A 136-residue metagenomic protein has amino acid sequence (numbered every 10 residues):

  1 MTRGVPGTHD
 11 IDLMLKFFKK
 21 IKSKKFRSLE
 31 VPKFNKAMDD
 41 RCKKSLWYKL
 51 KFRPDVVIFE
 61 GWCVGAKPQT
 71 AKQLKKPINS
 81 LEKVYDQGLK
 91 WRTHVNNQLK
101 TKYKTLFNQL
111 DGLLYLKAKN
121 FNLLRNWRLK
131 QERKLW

Functional and structural regions predicted by a protein language model:
M1-D39: Conserved nucleotide-sensing/catalytic segment adjacent to the nucleotide-binding pocket in NTP-handling enzymes
D10, E60, D111: Acidic active-site catalytic centers that drive phospho-/nucleotidyl reactions and related ester hydrolyses
M14, I58, L114: Conserved RecA-like P-loop NTPase ATPase core
F26-S28, R53-V57, G112: Loop/turn-to-beta-strand initiation segments
K36-K43, T93-L99: Short gly/ser/thr-rich secondary-structure transition/capping motifs
K44-K51: Glycine-rich phosphate/ribose-binding loops and adjacent secondary-structure elements that form binding surfaces
V57-C63: Switch II (G3) loop of P-loop NTPases
C63-W136: Conserved NTP phosphate-binding and transfer environment spanning the P-loop NTPase/kinase superfamily
